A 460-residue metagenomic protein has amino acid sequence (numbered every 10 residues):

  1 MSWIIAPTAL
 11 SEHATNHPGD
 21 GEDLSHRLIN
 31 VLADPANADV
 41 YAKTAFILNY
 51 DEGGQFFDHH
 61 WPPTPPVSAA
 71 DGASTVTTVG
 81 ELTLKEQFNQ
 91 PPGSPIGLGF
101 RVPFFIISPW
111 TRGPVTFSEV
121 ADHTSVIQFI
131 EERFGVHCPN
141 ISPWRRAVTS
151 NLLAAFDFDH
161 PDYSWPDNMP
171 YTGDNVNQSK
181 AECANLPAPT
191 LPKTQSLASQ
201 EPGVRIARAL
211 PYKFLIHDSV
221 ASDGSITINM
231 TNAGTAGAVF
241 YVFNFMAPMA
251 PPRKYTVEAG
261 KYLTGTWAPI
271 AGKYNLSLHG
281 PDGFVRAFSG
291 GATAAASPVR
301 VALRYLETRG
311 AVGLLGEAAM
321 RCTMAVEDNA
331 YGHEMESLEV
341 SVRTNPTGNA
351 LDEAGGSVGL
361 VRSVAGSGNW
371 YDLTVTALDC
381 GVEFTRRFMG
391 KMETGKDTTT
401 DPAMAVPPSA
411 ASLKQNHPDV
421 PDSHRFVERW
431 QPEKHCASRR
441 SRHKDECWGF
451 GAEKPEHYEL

Functional and structural regions predicted by a protein language model:
M1-P432, C436: N-terminal pro-sequences and low-complexity stem/linker regions of secreted or lumenal proteins
E433, S441-D445: Ser/Thr/Pro/Gly-rich low-complexity, intrinsically disordered segments
K444, W448-E456: Intrinsically disordered, low-complexity segments enriched in serine/proline and basic residues
E459-L460: Long, low-complexity intrinsically disordered regions of secretory-pathway proteins
